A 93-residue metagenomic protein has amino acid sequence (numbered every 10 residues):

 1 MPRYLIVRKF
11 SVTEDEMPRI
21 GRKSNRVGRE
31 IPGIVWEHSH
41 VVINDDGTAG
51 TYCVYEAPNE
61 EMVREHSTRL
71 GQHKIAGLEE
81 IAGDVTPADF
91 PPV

Functional and structural regions predicted by a protein language model:
M1-A49, P58-H66, G83-V93: Short S/T/G/P-rich N-terminal loop/turn motif that feeds into the first structured element of a domain
I31, L70-H73: Short, well-ordered coil/turn elements that cap or connect secondary structure elements
Q72-V85: Conserved short beta-strand edge segments in small beta-sheet-based binding/regulatory domains
